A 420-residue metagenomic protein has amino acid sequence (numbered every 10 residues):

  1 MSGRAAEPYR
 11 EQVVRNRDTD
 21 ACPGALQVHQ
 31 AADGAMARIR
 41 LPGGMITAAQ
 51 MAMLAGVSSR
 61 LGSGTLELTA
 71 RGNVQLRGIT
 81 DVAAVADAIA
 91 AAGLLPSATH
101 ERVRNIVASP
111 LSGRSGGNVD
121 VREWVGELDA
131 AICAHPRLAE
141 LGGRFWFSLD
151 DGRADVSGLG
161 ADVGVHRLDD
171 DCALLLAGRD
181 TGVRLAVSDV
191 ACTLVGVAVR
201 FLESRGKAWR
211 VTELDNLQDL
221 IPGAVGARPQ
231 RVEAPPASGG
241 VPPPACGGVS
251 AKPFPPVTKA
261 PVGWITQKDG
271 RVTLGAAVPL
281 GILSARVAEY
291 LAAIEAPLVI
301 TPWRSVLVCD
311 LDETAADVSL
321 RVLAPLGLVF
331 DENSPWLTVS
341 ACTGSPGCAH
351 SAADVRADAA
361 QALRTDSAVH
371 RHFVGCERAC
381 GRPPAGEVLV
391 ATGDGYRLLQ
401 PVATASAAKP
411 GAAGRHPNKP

Functional and structural regions predicted by a protein language model:
S2-V14, A31-L175, R179-D180, S188 (+3 more regions): Small-residue-enriched alpha-helical segments and adjacent helix-cap loops that form tight helix-helix packing
P8-V28, Q50, V262-T266: Intrinsically disordered, low-complexity polar/charged tails and linkers
L176-W209: Internal alpha/beta scaffold segment
E213-V225: Terminal amphipathic helices with adjacent charged low-complexity linkers/tails
G223, T258-G281: Accessory "access/gating" subregions that flank catalytic or transport cores
R231, P253: Cationic, low-complexity basic patches in intrinsically disordered or flexible, solvent-exposed regions
V390-P420: Glycine-rich, small/acidic residue-mixed loop/short-helix segments
